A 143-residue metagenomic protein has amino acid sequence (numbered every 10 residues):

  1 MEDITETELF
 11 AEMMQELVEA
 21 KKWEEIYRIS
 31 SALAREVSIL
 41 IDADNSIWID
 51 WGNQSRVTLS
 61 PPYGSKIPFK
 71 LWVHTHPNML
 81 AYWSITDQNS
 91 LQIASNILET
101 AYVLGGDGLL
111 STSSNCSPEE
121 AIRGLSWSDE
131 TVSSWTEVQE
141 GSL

Functional and structural regions predicted by a protein language model:
M1-L71, N78-L143: Conserved beta-strand-loop surface patch within small alpha/beta domains used for substrate/adaptor or ligand engagement
